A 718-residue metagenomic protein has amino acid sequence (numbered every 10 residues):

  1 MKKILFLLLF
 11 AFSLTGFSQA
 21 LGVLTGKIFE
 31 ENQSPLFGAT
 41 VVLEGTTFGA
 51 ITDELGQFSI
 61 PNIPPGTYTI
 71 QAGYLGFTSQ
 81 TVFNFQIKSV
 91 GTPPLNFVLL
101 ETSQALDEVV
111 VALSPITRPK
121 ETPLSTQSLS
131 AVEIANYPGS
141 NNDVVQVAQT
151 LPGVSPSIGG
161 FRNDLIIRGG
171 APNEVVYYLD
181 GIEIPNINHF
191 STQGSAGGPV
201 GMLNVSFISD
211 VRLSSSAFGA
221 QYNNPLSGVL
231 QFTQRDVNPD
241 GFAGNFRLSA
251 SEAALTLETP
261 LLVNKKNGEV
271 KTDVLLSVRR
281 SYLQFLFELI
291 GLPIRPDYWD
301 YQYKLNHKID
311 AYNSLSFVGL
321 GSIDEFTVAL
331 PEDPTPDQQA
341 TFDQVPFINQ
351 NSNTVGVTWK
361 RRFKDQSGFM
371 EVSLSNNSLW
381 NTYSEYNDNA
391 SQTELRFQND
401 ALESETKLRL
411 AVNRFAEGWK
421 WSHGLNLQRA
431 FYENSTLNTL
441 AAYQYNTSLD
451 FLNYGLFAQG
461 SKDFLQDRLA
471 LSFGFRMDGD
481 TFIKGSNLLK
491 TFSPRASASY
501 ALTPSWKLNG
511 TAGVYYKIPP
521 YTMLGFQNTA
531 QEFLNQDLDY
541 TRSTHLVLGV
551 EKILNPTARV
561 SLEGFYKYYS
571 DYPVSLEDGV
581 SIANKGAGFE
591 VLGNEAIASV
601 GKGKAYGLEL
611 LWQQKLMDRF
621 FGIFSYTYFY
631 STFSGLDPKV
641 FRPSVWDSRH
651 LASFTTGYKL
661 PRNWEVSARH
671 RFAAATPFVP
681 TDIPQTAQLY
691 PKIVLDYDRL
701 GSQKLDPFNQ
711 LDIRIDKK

Functional and structural regions predicted by a protein language model:
F29-S34, A39-E44, G73-T78, K88-Y137 (+2 more regions): Short, acidic, small-residue-rich periplasmic hinge/interaction motif at the N-terminus of Gram-negative outer-membrane
P61, I182-L213, Y301-Y303: Short acidic/polar hinge/loop motifs at secondary-structure boundaries that mediate gating or recognition
N136-S140, V145-N186, S209: Extracytoplasmic beta-strand/coil segments of soluble accessory domains associated with Gram-negative outer-membrane
I187-N188, P331-D337, W380, F431-T436 (+5 more regions): Surface-exposed extracellular loop regions of Gram-negative outer-membrane beta-barrel proteins, predominantly
S251-Y282, G291-E325, F347-F369, P494: Transmembrane beta-barrel wall of Gram-negative outer-membrane proteins
N306-D324, P346-G485, A501, L554 (+3 more regions): Face-selective signature of the C-terminal outer-membrane beta-barrel domain
N399-A411, T447-F457, N535, D539 (+1 more regions): Outer membrane beta-barrel strand-and-loop segments of large Gram-negative receptors, especially TonB-dependent
F464-L465, Y566-Y568, F589-P680: Gram-negative outer-membrane beta-barrel transporters
